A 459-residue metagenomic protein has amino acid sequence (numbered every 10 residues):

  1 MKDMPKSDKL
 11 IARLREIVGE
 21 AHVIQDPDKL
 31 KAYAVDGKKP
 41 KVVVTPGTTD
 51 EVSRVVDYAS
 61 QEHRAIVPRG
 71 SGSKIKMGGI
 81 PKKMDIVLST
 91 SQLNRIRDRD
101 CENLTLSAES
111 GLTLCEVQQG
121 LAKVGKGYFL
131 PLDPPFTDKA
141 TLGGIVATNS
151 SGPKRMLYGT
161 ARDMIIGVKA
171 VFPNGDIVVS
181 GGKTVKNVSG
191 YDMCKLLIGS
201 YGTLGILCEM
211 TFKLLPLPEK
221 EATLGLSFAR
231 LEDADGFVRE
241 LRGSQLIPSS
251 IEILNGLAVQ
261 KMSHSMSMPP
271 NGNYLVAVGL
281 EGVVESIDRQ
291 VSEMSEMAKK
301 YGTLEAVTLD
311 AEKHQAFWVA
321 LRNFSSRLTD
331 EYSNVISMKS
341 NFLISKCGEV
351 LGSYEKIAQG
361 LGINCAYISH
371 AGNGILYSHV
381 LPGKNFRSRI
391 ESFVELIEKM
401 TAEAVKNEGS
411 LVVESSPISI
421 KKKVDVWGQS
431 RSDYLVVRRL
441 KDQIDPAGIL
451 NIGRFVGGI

Functional and structural regions predicted by a protein language model:
K2-M4, K39, R64, R69-S71 (+5 more regions): Conserved glycine-rich FAD pyrophosphate-binding loop
K9-R13, E232-K261, I344-G362, F393-A404: Short amphipathic alpha-helix segments
L14, A34-I66, M84, T90-F136 (+4 more regions): N-terminal glycine-rich flavin-associated loop
A21-V35, I66: N-terminal glycine-rich anion-binding loops that anchor highly charged ligand groups
Y33-D36, M77-K82, M266-M268: Short glycine-biased active-site loop of nucleotidyltransferases that positions the nucleotide triphosphate and helps
G47, L226-R230, V278-V284, S340-I344 (+1 more regions): Short beta-strand-to-loop capping motifs
E51-R54, E116, E232-G236, V284-S292 (+2 more regions): Short, conserved charged micro-motifs
A147, I166-E331: C-terminal substrate-binding/cap subdomain adjacent to the FAD-binding core in PCMH-type and related FAD-linked
